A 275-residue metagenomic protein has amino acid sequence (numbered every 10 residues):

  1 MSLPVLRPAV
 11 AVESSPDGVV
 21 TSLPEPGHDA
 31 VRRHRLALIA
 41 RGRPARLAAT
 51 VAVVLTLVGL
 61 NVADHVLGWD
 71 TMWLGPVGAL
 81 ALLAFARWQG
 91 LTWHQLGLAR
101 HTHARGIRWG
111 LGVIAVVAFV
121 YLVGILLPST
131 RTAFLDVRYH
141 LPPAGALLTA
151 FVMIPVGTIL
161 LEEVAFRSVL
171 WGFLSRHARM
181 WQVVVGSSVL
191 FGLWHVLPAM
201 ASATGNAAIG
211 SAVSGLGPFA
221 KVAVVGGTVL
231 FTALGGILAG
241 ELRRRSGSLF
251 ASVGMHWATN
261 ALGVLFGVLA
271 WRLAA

Functional and structural regions predicted by a protein language model:
S2-R41: Short, Lys/Arg-rich, polar N-terminal cytosolic tail immediately upstream of the first transmembrane signal-anchor
V5, W93-L161, R176, G205-F219 (+1 more regions): Juxtamembrane helix-loop-helix connectors linking adjacent transmembrane helices in multi-pass membrane enzymes
R41-Q89, R105, W109, Y139-T149: Alpha-helical transmembrane segments in multi-pass membrane proteins
T50, V54, V58, P76-A79 (+7 more regions): Alpha-helical transmembrane spans of integral membrane proteins, capturing the lipid-embedded, hydrophobic core of TM
L60-D64, L82-G90, Y121-I125, H195 (+2 more regions): Structural signal for membrane-spanning alpha-helices in multi-pass inner-membrane proteins, emphasizing helix cores
G90-Q95, F166: C-terminal ends of transmembrane helices
L147-A275: Transmembrane helix-loop-helix hairpins at the membrane interface of multi-pass integral membrane proteins
